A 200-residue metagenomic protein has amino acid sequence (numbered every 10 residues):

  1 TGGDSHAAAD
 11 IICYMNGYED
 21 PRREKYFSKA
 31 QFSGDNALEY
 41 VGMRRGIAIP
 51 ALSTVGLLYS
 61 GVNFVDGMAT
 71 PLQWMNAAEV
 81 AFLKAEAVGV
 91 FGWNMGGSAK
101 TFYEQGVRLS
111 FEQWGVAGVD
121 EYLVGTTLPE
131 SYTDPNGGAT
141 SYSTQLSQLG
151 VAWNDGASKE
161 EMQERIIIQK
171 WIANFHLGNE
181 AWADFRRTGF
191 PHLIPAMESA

Functional and structural regions predicted by a protein language model:
T1-A81, V88-A196: Extended ligand-binding clefts on enzyme/binding-domain cores
